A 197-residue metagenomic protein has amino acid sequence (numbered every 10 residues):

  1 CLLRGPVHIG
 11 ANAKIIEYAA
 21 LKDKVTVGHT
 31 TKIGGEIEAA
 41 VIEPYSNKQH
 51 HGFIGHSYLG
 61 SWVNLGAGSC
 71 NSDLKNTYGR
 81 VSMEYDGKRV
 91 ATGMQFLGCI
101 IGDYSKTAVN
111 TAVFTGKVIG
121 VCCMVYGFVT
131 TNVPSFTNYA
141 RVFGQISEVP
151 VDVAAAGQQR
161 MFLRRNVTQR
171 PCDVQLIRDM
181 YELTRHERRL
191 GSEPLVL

Functional and structural regions predicted by a protein language model:
C1-Y18, K24, T30: Glycine-rich phosphate/diphosphate-binding loop of Rossmann-like nucleotide-binding domains
E17-Y18, K24, K32-L195: Glycine-rich hexapeptide-repeat left-handed beta-helix
